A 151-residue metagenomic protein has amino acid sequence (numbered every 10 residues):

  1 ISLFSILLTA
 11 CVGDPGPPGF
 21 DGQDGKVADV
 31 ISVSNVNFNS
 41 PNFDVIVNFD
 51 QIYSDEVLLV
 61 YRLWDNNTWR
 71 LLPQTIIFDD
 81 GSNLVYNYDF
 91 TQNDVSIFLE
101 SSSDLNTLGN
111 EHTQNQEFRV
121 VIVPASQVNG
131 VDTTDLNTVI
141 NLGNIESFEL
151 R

Functional and structural regions predicted by a protein language model:
I1-S2: Sec-dependent signal peptide recognition, specifically the positively charged N-region followed immediately by
L7-A10: C-terminal motif of bacterial Sec signal peptides marking the signal peptidase cleavage site
G13-I31: Collagen/collagen-like triple-helix recognition
K26-A28, S40-D44, E117: Intrinsic-disorder/low-complexity, polar/charged segments enriched in Ser/Thr/Lys/Arg/Asp/Glu/Gln
K26-F38, N129-T134: Disulfide-bonded cysteine-rich modules in secreted/extracellular proteins, activating on the conserved Cys frameworks
S32-H112: Extracellular attachment/recognition segments
T113-R151: C-terminal partner/receptor-binding element of secreted or periplasmic proteins
